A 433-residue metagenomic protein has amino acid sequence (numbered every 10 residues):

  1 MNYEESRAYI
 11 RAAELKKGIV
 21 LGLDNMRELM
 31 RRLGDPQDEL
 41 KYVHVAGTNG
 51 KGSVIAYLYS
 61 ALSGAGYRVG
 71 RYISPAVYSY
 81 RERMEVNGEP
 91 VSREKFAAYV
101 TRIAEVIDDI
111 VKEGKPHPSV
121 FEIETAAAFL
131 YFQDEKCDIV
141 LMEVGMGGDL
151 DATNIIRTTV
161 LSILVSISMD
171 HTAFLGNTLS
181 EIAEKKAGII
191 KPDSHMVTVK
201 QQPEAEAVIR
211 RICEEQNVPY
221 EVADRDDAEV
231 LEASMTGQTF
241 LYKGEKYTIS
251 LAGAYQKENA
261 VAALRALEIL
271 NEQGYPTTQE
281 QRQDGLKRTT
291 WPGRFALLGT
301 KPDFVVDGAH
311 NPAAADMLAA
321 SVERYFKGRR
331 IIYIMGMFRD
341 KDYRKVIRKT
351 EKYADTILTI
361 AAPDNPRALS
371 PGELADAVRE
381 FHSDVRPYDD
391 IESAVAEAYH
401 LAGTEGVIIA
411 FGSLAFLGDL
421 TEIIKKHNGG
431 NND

Functional and structural regions predicted by a protein language model:
M1-G47, V54-Y67, R71-Y72, D108-P116: Short functional linear segments
E28-M30, D35-D38, G64-R157: ATP-dependent carboxylate-amine ligase catalytic core
E39, I139-M142, L150-I163, I167-H171 (+2 more regions): Nucleotide phosphate-binding/pyrophosphate-handling subdomain across enzymes that bind or process nucleotide phosphates
I73, V199-K200, I212-S234, S250-A254 (+6 more regions): Beta-strand->loop->alpha-helix junctions that form or flank phosphate-binding loops in nucleotide-handling enzymes
V111, E135-I139, E143, T159-K246 (+2 more regions): Acidic, Mg2+-coordinating active-site environments of NTP-dependent enzymes
E135-D138, G328, G403-E405: Short, high-confidence coil segments that cap the C-terminus of an alpha-helix and link into the following beta-strand
Q202-E221, T236, D303-V306, P312 (+1 more regions): C-terminal helical cap/extension that packs against the catalytic core of soluble nucleotide-cofactor enzymes
S413: Active-site-proximal loop/hinge segments that shape catalytic or ion-binding/gating pockets
